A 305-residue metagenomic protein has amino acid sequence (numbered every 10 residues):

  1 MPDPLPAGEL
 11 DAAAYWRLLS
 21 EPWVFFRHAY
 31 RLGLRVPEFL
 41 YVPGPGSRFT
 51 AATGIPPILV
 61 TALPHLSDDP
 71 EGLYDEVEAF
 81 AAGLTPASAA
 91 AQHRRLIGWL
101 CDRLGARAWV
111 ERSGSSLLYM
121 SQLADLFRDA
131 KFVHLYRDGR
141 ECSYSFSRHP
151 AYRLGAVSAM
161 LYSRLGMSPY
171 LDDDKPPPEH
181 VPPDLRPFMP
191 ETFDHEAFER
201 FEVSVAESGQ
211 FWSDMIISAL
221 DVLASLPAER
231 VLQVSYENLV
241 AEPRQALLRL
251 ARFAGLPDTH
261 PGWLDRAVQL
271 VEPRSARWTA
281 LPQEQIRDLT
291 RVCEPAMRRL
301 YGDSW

Functional and structural regions predicted by a protein language model:
M1-W109, A159-A197: PAPS-dependent sulfation machinery
G44-S47, T85-A87, S147, A151-W305: PAPS-dependent sulfotransferases, especially Golgi type II membrane carbohydrate sulfotransferases
R94-I97, M120, I216-L220: Generic structural signal for well-ordered alpha-helices, preferentially at hydrophobic/aromatic core positions
C101, A124, L223-A224: N-terminal cationic-hydrophobic initiation segments that often serve targeting/anchoring roles
L104, F127, L226-P227: A structural signal for short coil/turn segments at secondary-structure junctions
A108-E111, Q233-S235: Short catalytic-loop micro-motif centered on adjacent basic/acidic residues
R112-S113, Y119, L123-R148, L250: Conserved phosphate-donor/acceptor-positioning beta-strand/loop module used by diverse small-molecule
